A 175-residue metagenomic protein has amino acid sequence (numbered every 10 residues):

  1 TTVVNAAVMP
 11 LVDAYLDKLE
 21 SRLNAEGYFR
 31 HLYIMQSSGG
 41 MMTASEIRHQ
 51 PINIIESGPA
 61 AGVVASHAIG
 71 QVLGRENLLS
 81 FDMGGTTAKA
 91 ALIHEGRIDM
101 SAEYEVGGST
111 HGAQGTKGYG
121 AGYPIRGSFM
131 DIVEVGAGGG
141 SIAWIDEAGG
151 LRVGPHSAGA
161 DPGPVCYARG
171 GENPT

Functional and structural regions predicted by a protein language model:
T1-T175: N-terminally biased helix-coil "hinge/interface" segments that flank
